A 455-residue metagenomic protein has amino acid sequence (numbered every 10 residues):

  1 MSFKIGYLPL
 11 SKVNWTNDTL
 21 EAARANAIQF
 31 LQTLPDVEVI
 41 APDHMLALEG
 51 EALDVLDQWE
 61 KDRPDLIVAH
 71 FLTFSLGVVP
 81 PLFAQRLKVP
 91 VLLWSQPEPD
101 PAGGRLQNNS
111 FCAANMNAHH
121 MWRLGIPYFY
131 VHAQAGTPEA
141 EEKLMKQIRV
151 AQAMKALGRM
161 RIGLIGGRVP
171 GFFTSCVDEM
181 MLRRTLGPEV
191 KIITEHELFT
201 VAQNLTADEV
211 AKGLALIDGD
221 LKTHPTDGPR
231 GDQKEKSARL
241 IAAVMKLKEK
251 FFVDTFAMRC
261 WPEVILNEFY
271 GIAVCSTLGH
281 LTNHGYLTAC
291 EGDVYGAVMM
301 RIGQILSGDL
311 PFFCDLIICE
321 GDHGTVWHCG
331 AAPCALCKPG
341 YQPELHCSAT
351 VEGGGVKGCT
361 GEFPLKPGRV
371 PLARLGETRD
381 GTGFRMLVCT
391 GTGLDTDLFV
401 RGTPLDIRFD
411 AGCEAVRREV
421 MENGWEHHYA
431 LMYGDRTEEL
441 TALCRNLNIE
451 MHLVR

Functional and structural regions predicted by a protein language model:
M1-E49, F173-T223: N-terminal glycine-rich anion-binding loop in soluble enzyme alpha/beta folds
Y7, K146-M181, T185, G324-S348: Conserved anion/nucleotide-ligand pocket segment
H44-Q85, T206-F251: N-terminal small/polar loop signature for handling phosphorylated ligands or for N-terminal nucleophile
M45-G158, G171, T325-V326: Cofactor- and metal-binding active-site motifs of prokaryotic enzymes that mediate redox/radical or nucleophilic
L76-K88, I265-G279, F409-G412: Short Gly/Thr/Asp-enriched flexible loops that form oxyanion-binding sites at enzyme active sites
K222-I305: Long, internal scaffold/assembly segments composed of regular secondary structure
T282-D397: C-terminal catalytic subdomain
G354-R455: Extended hydrophobic packing segments that form well-structured cores
